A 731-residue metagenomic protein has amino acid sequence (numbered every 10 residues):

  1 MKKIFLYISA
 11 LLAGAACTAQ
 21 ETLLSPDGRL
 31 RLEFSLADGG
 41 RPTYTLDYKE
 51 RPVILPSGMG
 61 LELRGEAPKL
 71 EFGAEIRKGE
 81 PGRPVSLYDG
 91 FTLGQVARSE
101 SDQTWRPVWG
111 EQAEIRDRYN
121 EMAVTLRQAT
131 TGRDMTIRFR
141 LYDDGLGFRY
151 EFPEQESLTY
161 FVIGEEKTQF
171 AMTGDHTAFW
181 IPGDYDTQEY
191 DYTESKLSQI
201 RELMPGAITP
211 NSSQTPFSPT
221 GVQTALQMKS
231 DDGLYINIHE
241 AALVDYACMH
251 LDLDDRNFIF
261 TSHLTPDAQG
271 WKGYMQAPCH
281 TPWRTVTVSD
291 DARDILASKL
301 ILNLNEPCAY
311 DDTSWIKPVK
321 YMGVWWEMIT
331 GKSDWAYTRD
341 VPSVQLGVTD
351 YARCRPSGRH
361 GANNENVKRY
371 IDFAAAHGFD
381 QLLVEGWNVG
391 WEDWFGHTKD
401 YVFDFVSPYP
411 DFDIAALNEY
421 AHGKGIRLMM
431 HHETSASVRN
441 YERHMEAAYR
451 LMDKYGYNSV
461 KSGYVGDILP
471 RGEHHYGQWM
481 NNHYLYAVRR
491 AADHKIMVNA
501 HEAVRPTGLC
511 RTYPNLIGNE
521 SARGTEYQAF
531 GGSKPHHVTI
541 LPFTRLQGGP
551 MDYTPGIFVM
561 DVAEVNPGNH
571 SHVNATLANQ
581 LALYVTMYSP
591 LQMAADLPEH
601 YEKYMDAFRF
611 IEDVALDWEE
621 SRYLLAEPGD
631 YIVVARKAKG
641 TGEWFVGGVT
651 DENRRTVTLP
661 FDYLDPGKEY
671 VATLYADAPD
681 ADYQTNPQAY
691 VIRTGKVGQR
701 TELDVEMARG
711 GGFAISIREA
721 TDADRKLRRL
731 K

Functional and structural regions predicted by a protein language model:
M1-E21: Bacterial Sec-dependent N-terminal signal peptides
T22-D312, A689: N-terminal accessory beta-strand-rich subdomains and adjacent acidic, glycine-rich linkers that precede catalytic cores
V124, D596-F645, V649, D680-N686: Glycan-recognition and catalytic regions of carbohydrate-active enzymes
Y150, A374, V498, T586 (+2 more regions): Conserved, mostly hydrophobic/aromatic
K272, Q276-R369, F373, H377 (+1 more regions): An acidic-aromatic substrate-binding cleft motif
E385-H572, T576: Aromatic- and carboxylate-enriched substrate-binding clefts and catalytic-loop regions of carbohydrate-active enzymes
P628-V671, F713-S716: Carbohydrate-binding surface patches
T694-K731: C-terminal beta-strand-rich structural cap/linker in extracellular carbohydrate-active enzymes
